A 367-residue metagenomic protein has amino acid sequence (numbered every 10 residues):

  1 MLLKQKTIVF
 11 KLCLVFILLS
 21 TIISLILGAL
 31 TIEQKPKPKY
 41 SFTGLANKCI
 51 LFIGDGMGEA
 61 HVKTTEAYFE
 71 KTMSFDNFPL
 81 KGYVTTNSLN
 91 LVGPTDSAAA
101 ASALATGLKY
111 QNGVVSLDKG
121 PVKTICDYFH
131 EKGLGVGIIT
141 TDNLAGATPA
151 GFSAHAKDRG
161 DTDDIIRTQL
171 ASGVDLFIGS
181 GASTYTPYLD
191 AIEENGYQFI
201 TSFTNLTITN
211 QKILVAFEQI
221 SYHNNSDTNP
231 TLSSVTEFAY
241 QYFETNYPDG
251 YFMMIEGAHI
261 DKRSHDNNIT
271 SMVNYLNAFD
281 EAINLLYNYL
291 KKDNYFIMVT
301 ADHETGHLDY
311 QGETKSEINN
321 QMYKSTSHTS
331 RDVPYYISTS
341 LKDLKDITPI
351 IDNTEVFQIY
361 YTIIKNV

Functional and structural regions predicted by a protein language model:
Q5-P38: Alpha-helical transmembrane segments in eukaryotic/viral proteins
A29-N205, Q211, E304-V367: N-terminal catalytic scaffold of extracellular/periplasmic and nuclease hydrolases that process anionic headgroups
L51, V215-F217, F252-E256, M298: Structural motif
E59, N277-S316: Metal-dependent active-site segment of extracytoplasmic phospho-/sulfohydrolases and closely related
L104-Q111, V215-N225, D261-D266, Y336 (+1 more regions): Gly-rich Lys/Arg/Thr-decorated short loops/hinges at beta-loop-alpha junctions or inter-strand turns that position
C126-H130, T204-T207, T236-Y247: Short amphipathic alpha-helices and their capping/turn segments at secondary-structure boundaries
A147-S153, S221-Y222, A239, N246-Y287: Active-site His/acidic residue clusters
F199-E237, M272: Functional beta-strand-loop-alpha-helix junction segments that form "active/interaction loops" within catalytic
